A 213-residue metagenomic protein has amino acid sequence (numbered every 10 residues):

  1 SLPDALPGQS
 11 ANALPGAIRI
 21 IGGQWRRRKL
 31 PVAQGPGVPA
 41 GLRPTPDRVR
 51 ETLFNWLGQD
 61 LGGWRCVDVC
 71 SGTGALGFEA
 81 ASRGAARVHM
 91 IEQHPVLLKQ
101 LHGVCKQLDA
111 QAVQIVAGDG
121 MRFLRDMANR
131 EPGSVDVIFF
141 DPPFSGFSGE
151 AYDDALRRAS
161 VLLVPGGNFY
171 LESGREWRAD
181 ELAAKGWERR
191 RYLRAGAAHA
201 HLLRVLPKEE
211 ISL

Functional and structural regions predicted by a protein language model:
S1-L213: Class I S-adenosyl-L-methionine-dependent methyltransferase catalytic core
